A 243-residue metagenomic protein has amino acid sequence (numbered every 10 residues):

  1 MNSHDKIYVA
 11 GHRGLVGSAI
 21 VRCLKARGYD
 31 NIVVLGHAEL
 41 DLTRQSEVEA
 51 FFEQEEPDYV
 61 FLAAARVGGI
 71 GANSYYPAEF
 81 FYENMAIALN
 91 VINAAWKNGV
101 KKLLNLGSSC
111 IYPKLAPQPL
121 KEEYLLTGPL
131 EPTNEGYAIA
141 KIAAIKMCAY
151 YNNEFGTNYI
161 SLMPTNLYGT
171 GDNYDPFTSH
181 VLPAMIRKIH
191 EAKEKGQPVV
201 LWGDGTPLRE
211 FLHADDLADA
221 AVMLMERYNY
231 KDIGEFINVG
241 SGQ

Functional and structural regions predicted by a protein language model:
H4-R27: N-terminal Rossmann NAD(P)H-binding glycine-rich loop of SDR-like oxidoreductase domains
A10, L35, V60-R66, L103-S109 (+1 more regions): SDR active-site strand-loop-helix element
K25-A50: Adenosine-cofactor binding site in Rossmann-like domains, unifying the SAM/SAH pocket of S-adenosylmethionine-dependent
Q45-M85, A94-K97: NAD(P)H-binding glycine-rich loop region in Rossmannoid oxidoreductase-like domains and their noncatalytic homologs
L89-N134: Conserved Rossmann-fold NAD(P)-dependent oxidoreductase catalytic core, especially the SDR/UDP-sugar
G107-S108, I145-N173, P183-M185, K195-L201: Conserved beta-loop-beta element that borders a ligand/cofactor-binding pocket
G136, A140-A143: Active-site helix of classical SDR
N153, L167, L182-V199, R209-I237: Alpha-helical substrate-binding/gating segment
